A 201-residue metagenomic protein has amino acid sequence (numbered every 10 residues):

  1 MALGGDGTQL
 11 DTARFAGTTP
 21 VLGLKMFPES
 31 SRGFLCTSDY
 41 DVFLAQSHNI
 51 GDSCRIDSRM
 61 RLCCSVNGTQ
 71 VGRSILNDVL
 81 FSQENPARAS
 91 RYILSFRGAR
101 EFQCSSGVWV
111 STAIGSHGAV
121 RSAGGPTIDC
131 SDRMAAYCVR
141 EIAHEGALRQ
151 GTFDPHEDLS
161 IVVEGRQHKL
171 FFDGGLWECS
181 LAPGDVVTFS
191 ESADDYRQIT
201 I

Functional and structural regions predicted by a protein language model:
G7-T12, H117-R121: Short glycine/serine/threonine-rich phosphate/pyrophosphate-binding segments that cradle anionic phosphate groups
Q9, F27-R32, T127-I128, A143-E145: Short gly/pro/ser/thr-enriched loop/turn and capping motifs at secondary-structure boundaries
A13-M26: A short, gly/pro- and small-residue-rich
A16-T18, G124-I128, T152-D154, L176-W177: Short, solvent-exposed amphipathic alpha-helical segments in soluble enzyme and RNA/protein-processing domains
F27-S106: Catalytic core of DAGKc-family lipid kinases
N67-G68, R73, F81, R97-R100 (+1 more regions): ATP/nucleoside-binding phosphotransfer catalytic cores, i.e., glycine-rich phosphate-binding loops
A89, A99-G146: Gly/Ser/Thr-rich active-site loops/lids in small-molecule metabolic enzymes that frequently grip phosphoryl groups
